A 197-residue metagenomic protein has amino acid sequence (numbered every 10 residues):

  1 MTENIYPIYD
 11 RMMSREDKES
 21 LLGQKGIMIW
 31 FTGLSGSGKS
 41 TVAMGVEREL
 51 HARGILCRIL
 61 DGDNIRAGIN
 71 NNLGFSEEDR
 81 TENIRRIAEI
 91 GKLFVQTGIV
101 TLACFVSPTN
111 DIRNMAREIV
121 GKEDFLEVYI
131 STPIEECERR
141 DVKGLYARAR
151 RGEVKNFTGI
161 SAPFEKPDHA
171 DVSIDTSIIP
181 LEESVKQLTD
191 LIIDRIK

Functional and structural regions predicted by a protein language model:
M1-M28: Extreme N-terminal, non-catalytic leader segments that precede Walker-type/kinase nucleotide-binding cores
F31: Hydrophobic anchor at the beta1->P-loop junction of P-loop NTPases
S35: The conserved Walker
K39: Conserved lysine of the Walker
M44-E89: Conserved substrate/cofactor phosphate-moiety recognition/catalytic segment in nucleotide-dependent phosphotransferases
I59, F125-Y129, D171-S173: Conserved beta-strand scaffold positions in the cores of enzyme catalytic domains, especially in NTP/NDP-utilizing
G68-F75, G91-A149, N156: ATP-dependent NMP and nucleoside kinases share a basic, alpha-helical "lid"
S131-I134, R139-Q187, R195-I196: Small-molecule kinase domains that catalyze NTP-dependent phosphoryl transfer to phosphate-bearing small molecules
